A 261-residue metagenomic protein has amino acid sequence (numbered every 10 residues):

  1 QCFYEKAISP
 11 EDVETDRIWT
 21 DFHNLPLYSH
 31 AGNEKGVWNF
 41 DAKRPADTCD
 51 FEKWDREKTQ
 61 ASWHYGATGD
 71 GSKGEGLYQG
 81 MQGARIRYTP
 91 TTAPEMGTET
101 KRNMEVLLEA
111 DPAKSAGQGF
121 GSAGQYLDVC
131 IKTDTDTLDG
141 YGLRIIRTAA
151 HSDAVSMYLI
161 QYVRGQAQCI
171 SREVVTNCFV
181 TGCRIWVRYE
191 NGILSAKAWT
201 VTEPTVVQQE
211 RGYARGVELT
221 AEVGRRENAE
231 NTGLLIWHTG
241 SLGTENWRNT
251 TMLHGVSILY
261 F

Functional and structural regions predicted by a protein language model:
C2-S9, F22, R215-F261: Ligand-recognition surfaces built from glycine- and aromatic
E5, C130-D134, I160-Y162, K197-V201 (+1 more regions): Predominantly extracellular/luminal cell-surface or secreted proteins
P26-A84: Extracellular glycan-recognition surfaces and repeat-rich motifs
A61, S72-Y78, S152-M157, A167 (+1 more regions): Hydrophobic residues embedded in beta-strands of well-ordered beta-sheets
Y65, G69-S72, R147, Y162 (+2 more regions): Generic beta-strand structural signal
L77-Y158: Secretory/extracellular carbohydrate-interaction modules and structurally similar beta-sandwich "look-alikes"
V106-L108, F179-A221: Carbohydrate-binding surfaces in secreted/extracellular proteins
Q161-W186: Short, aromatic/His-centered strand-loop micro-motif at the edge of beta-sheets
